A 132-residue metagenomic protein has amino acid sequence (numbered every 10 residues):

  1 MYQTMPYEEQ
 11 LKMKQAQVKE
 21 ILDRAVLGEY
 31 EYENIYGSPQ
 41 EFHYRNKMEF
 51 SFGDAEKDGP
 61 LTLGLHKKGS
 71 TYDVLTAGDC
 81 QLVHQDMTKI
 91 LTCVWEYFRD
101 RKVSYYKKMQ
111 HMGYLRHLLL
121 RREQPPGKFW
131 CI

Functional and structural regions predicted by a protein language model:
M1-I132: Accessory RNA-recognition modules of RNA-modification enzymes
